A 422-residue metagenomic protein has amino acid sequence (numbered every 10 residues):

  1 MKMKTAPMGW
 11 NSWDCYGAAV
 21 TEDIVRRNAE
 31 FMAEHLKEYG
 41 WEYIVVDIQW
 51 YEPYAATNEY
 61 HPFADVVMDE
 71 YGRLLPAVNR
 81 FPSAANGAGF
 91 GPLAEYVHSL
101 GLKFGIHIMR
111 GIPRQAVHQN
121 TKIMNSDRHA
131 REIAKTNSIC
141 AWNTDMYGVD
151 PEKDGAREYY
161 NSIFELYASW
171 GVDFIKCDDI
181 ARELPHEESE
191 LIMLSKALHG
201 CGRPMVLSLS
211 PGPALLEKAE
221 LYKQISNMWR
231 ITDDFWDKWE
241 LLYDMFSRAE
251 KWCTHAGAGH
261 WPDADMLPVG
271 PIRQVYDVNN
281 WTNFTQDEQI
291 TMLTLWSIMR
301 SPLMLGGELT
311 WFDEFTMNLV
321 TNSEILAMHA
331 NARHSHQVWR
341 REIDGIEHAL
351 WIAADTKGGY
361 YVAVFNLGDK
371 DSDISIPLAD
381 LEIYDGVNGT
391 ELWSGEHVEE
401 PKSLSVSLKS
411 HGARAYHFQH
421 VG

Functional and structural regions predicted by a protein language model:
M1-R26, F31: N-terminal module-boundary/linker segments of secreted carbohydrate-active enzymes
P7-S12, E42-D47, F104-H107, D173-D178 (+7 more regions): Structural recognition of the beta-strand scaffold that forms the well-ordered cores of secreted hydrolase catalytic
A33-Y96, L100-A168, V172-L184: Aromatic-lined carbohydrate-binding/catalytic grooves of carbohydrate-active enzymes
E132-S138, D150-E152, E158, S162 (+2 more regions): Glycan-recognition surfaces
I290, W296-M299, M304-G306, I343-I383: Carbohydrate-binding surface patches
T291-R340: Catalytic cores of secreted or luminal carbohydrate-active enzymes
A379-S394: Solvent-exposed beta-hairpin/edge-strand motifs
E400-G422: C-terminal beta-strand-rich structural cap/linker in extracellular carbohydrate-active enzymes
